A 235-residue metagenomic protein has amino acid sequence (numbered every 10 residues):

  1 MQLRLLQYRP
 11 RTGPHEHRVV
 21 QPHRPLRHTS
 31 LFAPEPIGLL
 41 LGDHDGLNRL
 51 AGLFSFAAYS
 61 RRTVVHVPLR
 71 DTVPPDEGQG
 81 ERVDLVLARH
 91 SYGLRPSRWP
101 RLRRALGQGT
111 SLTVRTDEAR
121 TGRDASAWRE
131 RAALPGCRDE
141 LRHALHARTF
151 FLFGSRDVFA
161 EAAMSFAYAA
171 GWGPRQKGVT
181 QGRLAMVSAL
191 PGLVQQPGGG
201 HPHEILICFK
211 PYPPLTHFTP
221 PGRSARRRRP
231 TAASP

Functional and structural regions predicted by a protein language model:
M1-P235: Positively charged, low-complexity terminal tracts and the immediately adjacent first secondary-structure elements
